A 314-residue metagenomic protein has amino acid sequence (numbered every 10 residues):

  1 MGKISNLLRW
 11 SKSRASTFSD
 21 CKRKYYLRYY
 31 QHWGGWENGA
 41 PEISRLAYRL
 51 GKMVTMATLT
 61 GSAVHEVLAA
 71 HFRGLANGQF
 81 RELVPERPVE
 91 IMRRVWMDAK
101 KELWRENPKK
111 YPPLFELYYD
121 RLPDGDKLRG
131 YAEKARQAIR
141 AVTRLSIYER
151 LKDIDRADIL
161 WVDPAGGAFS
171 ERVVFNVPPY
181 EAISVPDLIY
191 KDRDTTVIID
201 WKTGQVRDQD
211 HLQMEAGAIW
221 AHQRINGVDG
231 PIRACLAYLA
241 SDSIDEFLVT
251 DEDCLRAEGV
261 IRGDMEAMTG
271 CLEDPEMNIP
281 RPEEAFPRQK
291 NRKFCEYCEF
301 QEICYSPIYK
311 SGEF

Functional and structural regions predicted by a protein language model:
M1-A70, R87: Charged, glycine-rich intrinsically disordered N-terminal tails and low-complexity linkers that flank
S5, P41-A47, T195-I199, L236-E246: Short acidic (Asp/Glu) and glycine-rich catalytic loops that position anionic groups and cofactors
A15-G39, V173-I189, R262-T269: An acidic intrinsically disordered interaction segment
W33, A70-L75, I219-R224: Active-site catalytic microenvironments for nucleophilic, acid-base chemistry
W36-A40, W161-A216, A221-H222, E276: Non-catalytic protein-protein interaction segments used by genome-maintenance enzymes to assemble and couple activities
M56, T60, Y131, A135 (+1 more regions): Hydrophobic (often cysteine-bearing) scaffold residues that line and stabilize catalytic clefts of nucleotide/cofactor
A63, V67-A165: A non-catalytic, helix-rich entry segment at domain boundaries
P178, H222-F314: Metal-dependent nuclease catalytic regions and adjoining charged, substrate-binding loops involved in nucleic-acid end
